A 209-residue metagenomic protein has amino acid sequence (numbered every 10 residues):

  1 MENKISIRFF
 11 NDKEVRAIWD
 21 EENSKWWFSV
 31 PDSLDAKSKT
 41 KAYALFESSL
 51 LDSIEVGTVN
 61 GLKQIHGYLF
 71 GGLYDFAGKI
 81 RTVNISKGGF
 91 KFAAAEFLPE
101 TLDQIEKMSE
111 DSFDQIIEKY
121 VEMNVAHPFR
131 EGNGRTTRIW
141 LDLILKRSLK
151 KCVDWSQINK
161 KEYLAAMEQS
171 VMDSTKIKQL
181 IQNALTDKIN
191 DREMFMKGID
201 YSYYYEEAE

Functional and structural regions predicted by a protein language model:
M1-E209: FIC/Doc superfamily catalytic core
